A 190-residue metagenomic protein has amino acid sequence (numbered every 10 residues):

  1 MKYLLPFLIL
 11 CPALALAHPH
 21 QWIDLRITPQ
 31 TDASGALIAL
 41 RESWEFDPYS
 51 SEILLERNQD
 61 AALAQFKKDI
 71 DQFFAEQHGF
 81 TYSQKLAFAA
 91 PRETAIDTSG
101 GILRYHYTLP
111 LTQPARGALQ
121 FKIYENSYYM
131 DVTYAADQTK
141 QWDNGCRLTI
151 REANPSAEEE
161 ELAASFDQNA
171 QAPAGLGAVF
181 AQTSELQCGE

Functional and structural regions predicted by a protein language model:
M1-L4: Positively charged n-region of N-terminal signal peptides that target proteins for export
P12-L14: N-terminal signal peptide c-region/cleavage motif recognized by signal peptidases
L16-I23: Cleaved targeting-peptide boundary
H18, P29-A39, T94-G100, A174-G177: Short, solvent-exposed beta-strand/turn "edge" segments of beta-rich domains on protein surfaces
L25-I27, E42-W44, Y107: A structural signal for short, well-ordered beta-strand segments
A36-G79: Early exported N-terminus immediately downstream of N-terminal targeting peptides
S83-E190: Mature, soluble, non-transmembrane domains
